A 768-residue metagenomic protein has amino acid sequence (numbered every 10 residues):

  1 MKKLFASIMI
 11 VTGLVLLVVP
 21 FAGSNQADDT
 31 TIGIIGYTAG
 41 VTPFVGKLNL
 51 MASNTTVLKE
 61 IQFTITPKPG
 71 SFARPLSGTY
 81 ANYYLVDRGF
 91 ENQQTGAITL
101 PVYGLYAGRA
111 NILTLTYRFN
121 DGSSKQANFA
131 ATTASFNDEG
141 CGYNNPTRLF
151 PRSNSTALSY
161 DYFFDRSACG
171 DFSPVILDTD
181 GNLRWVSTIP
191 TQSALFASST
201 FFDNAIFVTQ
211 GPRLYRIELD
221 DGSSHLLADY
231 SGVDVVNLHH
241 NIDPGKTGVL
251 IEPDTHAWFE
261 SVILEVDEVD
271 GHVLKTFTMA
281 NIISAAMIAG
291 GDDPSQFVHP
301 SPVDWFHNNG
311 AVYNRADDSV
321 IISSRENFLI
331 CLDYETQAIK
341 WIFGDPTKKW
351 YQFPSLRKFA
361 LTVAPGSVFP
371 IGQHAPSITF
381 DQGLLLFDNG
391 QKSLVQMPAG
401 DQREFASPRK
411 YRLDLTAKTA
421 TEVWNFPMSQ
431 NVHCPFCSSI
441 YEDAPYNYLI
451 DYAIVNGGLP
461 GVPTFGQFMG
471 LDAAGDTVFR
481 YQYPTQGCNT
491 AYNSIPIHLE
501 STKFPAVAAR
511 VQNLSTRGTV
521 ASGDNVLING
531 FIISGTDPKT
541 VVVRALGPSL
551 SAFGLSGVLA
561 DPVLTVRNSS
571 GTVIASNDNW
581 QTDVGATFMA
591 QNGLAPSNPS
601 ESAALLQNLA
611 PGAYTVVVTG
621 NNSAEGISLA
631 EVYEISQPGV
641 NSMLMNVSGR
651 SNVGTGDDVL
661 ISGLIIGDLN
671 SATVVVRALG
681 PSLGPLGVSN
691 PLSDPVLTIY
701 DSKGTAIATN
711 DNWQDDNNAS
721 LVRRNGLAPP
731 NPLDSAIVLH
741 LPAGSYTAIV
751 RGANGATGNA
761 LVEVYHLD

Functional and structural regions predicted by a protein language model:
M1-L4: Positively charged n-region of N-terminal signal peptides that target proteins for export
I8-V19: Bacterial N-terminal signal peptides
P20-A27: Boundary at the C-terminal end of the N-terminal hydrophobic targeting segment
D28-P69, A81-Y84, T95-T99, A110-A506: Histidine-/acidic-rich catalytic cores in large beta-rich domains
I65-F72, A81-Y83, N120, R567-T572 (+1 more regions): Change "in extracellular beta-sheet-rich domains … of secreted and cell-surface proteins" to "in beta-sheet-rich domains
A73-Q93, S576-T582, A708-D715: Solvent-exposed serine/threonine-rich low-complexity stretches and specific carbohydrate-binding patches
V102-A110, L609-A610, L741-P742: Surface-exposed, short loops/turns at beta-strand junctions within beta-sandwich domains
A506-D768: A sequence-level detector for low-complexity, Ser/Thr- and acidic-rich stretches
